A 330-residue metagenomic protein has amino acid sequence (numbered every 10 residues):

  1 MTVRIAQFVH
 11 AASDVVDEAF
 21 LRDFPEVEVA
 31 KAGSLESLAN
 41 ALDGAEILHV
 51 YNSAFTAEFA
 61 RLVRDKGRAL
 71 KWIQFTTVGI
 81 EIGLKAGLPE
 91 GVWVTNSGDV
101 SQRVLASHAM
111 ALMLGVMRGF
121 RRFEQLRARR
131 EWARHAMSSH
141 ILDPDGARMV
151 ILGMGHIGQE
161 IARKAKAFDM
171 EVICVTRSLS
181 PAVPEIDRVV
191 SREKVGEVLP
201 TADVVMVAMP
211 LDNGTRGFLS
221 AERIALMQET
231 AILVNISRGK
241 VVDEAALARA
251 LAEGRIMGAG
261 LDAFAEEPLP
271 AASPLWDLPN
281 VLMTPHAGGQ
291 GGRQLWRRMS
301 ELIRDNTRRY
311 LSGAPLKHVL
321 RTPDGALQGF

Functional and structural regions predicted by a protein language model:
M1-Y51, G329-F330: N-terminal glycine-/charge-rich "phosphate-binding" loop or analogous flexible N-terminal tail
D17-D23, A39-L42, I82-E90, S178-D187 (+1 more regions): Short loop/helix-cap segments at secondary-structure boundaries that form the rim of catalytic
F20, T95-N96, V100-H108, R122 (+3 more regions): C-terminal helix-to-coil terminal segments
A30, I173, K240: Conserved beta-strand positions in the Rossmann-like core of class I SAM-dependent methyltransferases
E46-R127: Phosphate/diphosphate ligand-binding glycine-rich loop within oxidoreductases
A60-A69, A86-P89, I224-E229, A250-G254 (+1 more regions): Short, conserved loop/helix-junction motifs that constitute active-site signature segments in enzyme catalytic cores
E124-E160: Glycine-rich NAD(P)-binding loop of Rossmann-like domains
S178-P274: Rossmann-like adenosine-cofactor binding region
